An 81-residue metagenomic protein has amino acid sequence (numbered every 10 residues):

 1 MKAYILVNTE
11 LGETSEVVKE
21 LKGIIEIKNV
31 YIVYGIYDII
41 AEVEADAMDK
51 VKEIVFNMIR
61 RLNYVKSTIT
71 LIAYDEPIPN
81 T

Functional and structural regions predicted by a protein language model:
M1-T81: A compositional/biophysical signature of low hydrophobicity enriched in polar/charged and small residues
